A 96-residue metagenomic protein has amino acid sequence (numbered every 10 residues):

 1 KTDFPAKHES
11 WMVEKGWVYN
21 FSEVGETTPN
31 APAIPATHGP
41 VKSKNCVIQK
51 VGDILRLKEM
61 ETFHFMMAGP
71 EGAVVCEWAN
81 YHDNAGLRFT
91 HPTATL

Functional and structural regions predicted by a protein language model:
K1, Y19, K44, G52-L55 (+1 more regions): Histidine-centered metal-chelating micro-motifs
K1-T2, A6-P32: Glycine- and acidic-residue-biased ligand/ion/polar-headgroup-sensing regions
P5-A6, E59, P70: Short gly/pro-enriched beta-turn/loop segments at secondary-structure junctions
S10, I54-R56, V74: Residue-level marker of beta-strand positions
E14, L57-M60, W78: Short His-Asn-centered micro-motif
G25-I48, F63-L96: Double-stranded beta-helix
